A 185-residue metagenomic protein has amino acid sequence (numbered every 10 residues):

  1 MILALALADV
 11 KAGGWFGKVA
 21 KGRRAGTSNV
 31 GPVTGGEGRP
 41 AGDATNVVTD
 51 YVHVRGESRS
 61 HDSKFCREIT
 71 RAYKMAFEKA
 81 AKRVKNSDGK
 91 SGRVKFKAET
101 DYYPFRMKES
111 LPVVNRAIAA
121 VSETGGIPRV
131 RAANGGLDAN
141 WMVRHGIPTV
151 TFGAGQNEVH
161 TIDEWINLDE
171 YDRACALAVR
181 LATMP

Functional and structural regions predicted by a protein language model:
M1-P185: Metal-dependent amide/peptide-bond hydrolase catalytic core, centered on the "pita-bread" metallohydrolase fold
